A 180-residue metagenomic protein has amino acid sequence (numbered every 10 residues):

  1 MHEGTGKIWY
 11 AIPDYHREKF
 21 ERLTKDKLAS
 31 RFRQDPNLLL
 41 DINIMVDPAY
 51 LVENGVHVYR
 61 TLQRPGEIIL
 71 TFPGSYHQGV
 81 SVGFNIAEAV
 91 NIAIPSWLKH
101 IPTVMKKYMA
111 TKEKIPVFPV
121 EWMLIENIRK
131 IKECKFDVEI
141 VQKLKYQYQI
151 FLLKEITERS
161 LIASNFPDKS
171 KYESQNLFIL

Functional and structural regions predicted by a protein language model:
M1-I68, S75-C134, N165, K169: Active-site region of the double-stranded beta-helix
V58-S75, L144-S160: An exposure/low-complexity boundary signal
V117-L180: Eukaryotic intrinsically disordered, low-complexity regulatory regions
